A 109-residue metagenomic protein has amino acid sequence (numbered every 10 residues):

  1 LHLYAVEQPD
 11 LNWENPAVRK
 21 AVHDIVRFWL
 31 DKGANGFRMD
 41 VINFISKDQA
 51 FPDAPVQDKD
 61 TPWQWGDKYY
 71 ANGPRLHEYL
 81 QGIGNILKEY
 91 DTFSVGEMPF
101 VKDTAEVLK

Functional and structural regions predicted by a protein language model:
L1-K109: Active-site and adjacent substrate-binding regions of carbohydrate-active enzymes
